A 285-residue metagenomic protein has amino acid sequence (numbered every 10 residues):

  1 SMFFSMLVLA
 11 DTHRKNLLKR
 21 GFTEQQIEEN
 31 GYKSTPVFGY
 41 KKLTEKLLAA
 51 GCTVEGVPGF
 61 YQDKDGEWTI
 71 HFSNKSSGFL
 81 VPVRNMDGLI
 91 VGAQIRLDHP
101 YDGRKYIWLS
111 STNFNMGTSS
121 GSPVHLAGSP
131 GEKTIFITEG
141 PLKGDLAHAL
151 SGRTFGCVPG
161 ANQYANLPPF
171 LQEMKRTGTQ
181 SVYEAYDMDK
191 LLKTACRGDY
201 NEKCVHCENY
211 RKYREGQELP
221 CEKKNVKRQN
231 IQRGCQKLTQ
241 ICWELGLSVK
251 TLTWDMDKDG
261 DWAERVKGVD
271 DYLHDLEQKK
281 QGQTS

Functional and structural regions predicted by a protein language model:
S1, E28, I90: Short, mixed charged/polar active-site loops that provide acid/base catalysis or chelate metal/phosphate cofactors
S1-M6, K133: Extended, non-catalytic structural segments that build the interaction scaffolds of large macromolecular assemblies
F3-F4, F22, Y32, K105-W108 (+2 more regions): Aromatic side chains
F4-A10, P36-Y40, N162-Y164, R228-Q232: Generic detection of long, well-ordered alpha-helical segments
V8-F79, G268-T284: Short, small/acidic-rich helices and loops at N termini and domain boundaries of DNA replication/processing enzymes
L17, E132-I135, L142-S285: TOPRIM fold recognition
E29-N30, Q94-R96, L252-D255: Short amphipathic beta-strand/extended segments with alternating polar/hydrophobic composition
Y40-Q180, T194-C196, E202, Y213: Phosphate-handling DNA/RNA-contact segment within nucleic-acid enzymes
